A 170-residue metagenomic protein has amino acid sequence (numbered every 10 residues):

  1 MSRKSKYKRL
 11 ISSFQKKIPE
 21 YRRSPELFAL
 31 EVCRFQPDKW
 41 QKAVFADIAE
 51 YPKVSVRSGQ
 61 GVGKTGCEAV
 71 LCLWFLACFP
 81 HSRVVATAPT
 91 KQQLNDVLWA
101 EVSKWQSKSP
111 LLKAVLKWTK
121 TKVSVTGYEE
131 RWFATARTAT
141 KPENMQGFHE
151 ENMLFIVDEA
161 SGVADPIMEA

Functional and structural regions predicted by a protein language model:
S2-A170: Phosphate/NTP-binding elements of NTP-utilizing enzymes
